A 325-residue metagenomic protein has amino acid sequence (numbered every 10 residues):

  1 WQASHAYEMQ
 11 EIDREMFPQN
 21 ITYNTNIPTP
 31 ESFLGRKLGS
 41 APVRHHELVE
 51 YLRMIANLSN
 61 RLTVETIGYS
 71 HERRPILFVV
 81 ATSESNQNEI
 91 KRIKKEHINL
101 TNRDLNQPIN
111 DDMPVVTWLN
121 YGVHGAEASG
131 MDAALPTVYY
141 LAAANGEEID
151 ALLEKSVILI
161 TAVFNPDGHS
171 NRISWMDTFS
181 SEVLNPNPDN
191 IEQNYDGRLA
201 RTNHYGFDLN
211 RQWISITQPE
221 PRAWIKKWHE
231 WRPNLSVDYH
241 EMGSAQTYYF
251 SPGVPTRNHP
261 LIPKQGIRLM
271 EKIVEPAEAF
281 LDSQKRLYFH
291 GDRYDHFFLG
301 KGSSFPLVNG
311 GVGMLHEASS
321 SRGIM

Functional and structural regions predicted by a protein language model:
Y7-T22, L77-S83, I93-H97, D104-P114 (+5 more regions): Surface-exposed loop and adjacent secondary-structure segments within mature catalytic domains
P18-S40, L119-Y121, D208, R257: Acidic/histidine-rich, surface-exposed loop or edge segments in extracytoplasmic proteins
P42-E84: A non-catalytic alpha/beta surface segment that caps or lines the substrate-entry region of metallo-dependent hydrolase
L48-Y51, N60-E65, N102-D104, Y139-E147 (+2 more regions): Short alpha-helical segments and helix-capping/turn motifs at coil-helix boundaries
S59-L62, R74-I76, M113-V116, E154-L159 (+4 more regions): Loop/turn elements at helix/coil->beta-strand transitions in domains of secreted/extracellular proteins
R61-G68, E147-L152, R286-R293: Surface-exposed patches in mature extracellular/periplasmic domains of secreted proteins
R73, N106-P108, M113-S129: Short HxH-centered metal-ligating active-site micro-motif
R222-Q246, R268-Y294: Active-site-adjacent substrate-binding region of metalloamidase/peptidase-like peptide-processing proteins
